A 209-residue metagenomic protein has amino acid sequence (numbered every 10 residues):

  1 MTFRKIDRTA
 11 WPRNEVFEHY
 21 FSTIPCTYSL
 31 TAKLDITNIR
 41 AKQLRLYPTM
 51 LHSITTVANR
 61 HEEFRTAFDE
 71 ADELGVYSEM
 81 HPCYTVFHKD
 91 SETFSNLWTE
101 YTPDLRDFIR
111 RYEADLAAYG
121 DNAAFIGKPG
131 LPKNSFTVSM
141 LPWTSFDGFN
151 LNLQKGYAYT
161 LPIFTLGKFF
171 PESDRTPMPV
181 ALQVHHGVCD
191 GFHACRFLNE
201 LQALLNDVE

Functional and structural regions predicted by a protein language model:
M1-T31, A123-I126, P132-P177: Flexible, Gly/Pro-enriched loop and linker segments at secondary-structure and domain junctions
M1-W11, P25-C26, T55, N59 (+9 more regions): Domain-scale detector for complete catalytic domains at protein termini or as standalone homologs
F3-I6, F21-T49, F64-P82, S95 (+3 more regions): Gly/Ser/Thr-rich phosphate-binding loops and adjoining beta-strand/alpha-helix segments that form adenosine-phosphate
K33-T37, F87, G167, Q183-H185: Solvent-exposed residues in well-ordered beta-strands and their adjoining turns, especially edge/terminal strands
N38-E62, M178-F197: Acyl activation and transfer enzymes in specialized metabolism, enriched for ANL adenylate-forming modules
I39-A41, T93, D147, S173 (+1 more regions): Intrinsically disordered, low-complexity acidic/polar segments
H88-F146: Helical lid/core segments from catalytic subdomains that handle acyl or acyl-like groups
A118, A158-E209: Active-site-proximal acidic secondary-structure segment that organizes catalysis
